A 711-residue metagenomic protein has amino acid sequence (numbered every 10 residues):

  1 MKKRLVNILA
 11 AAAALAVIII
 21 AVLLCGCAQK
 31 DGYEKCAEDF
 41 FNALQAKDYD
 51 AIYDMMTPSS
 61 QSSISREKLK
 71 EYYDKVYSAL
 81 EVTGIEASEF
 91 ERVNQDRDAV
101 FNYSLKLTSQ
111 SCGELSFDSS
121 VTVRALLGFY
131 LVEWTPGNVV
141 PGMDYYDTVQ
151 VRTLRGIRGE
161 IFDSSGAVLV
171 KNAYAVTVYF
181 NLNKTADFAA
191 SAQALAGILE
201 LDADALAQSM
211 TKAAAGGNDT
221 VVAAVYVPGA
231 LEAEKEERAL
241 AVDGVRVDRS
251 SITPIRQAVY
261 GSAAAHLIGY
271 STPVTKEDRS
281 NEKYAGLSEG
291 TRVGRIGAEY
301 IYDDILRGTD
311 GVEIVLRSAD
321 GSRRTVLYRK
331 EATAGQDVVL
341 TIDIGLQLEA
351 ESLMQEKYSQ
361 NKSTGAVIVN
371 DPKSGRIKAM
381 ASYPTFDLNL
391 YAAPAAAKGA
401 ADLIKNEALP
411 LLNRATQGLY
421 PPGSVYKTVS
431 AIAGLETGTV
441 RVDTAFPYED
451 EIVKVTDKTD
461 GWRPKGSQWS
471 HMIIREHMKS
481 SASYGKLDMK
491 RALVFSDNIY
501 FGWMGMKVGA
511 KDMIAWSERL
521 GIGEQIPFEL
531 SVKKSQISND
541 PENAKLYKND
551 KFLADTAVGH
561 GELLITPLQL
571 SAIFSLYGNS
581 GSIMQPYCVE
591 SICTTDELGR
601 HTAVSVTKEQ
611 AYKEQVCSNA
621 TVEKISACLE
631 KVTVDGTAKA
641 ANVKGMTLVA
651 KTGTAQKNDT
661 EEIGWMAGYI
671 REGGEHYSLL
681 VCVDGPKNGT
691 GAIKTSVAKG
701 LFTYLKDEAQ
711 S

Functional and structural regions predicted by a protein language model:
K2-A13, G26: N-terminal Sec-pathway targeting helices
I18-N42, A46: Short, low-complexity N-terminal intrinsically disordered segments enriched in polar/charged residues
A28-E38, D50-V100: Short solvent-exposed beta->alpha transition segments
E38-F41, M55-S60, L107-Q110, T148-R152 (+12 more regions): Second-shell loop/turn segments in exported
N102-A125, F129-M143, V149-R155, A167-L201 (+3 more regions): Small/polar-residue-rich segments within soluble enzyme cores
I161-K171, A350, V367-K378: Short, glycine-anchored, charge-dense loop/turn motifs used at functional sites
R317-L327, I342, G365, N370-S424 (+3 more regions): Beta-lactam-recognizing serine transpeptidase/beta-lactamase-like catalytic domain environment
R323-G365: Conserved, well-ordered alpha-helix/loop/beta-strand core segments that scaffold catalytic motifs
